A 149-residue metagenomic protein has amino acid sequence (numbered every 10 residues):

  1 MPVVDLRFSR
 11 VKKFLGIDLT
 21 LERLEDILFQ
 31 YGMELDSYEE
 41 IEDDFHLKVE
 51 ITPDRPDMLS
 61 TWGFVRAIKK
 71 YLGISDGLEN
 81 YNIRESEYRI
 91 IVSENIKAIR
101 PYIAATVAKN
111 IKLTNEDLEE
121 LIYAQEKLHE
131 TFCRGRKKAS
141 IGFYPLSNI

Functional and structural regions predicted by a protein language model:
M1-I149: Phosphate-rich ligand and nucleic-acid binding surfaces
